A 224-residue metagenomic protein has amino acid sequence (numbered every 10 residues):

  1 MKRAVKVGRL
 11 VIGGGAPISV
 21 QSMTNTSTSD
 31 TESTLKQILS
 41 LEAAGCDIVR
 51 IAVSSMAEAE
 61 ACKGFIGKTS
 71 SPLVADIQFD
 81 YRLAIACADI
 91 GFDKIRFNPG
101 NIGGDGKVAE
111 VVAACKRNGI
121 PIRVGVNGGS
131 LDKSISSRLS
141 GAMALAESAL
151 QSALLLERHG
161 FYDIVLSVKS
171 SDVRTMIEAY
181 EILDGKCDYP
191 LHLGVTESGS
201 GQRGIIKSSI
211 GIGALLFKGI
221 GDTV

Functional and structural regions predicted by a protein language model:
M1-M23, K116: N-terminal amphipathic alpha-helix/helix-capping segment at the start of soluble metabolic enzymes
G14-S33, A52-S54, S71-F79, G100 (+2 more regions): Active-site mouth loops of central-metabolism enzymes
I18-T24, D47-I51, L73-I77, I95-F97 (+4 more regions): Hydrophobic faces of well-ordered beta-strands that scaffold small-molecule active sites in alpha/beta enzyme cores
N25, D30-T31, E42-T69, R96-G104 (+1 more regions): Glycine-rich, proline-tolerant flexible connector loops at the mouths of alpha/beta enzymes
G45, K68-S71, A88-I95, K116-G119 (+3 more regions): Glycine-enriched alpha-helix->loop->beta-strand junction motifs that scaffold or abut catalytic
S55-I77, E110-R123, Y180-L191: Alpha-helix-loop-beta-strand connector modules within alpha/beta enzyme cores
R82-R123: Hydrophobic or amphipathic alpha-helical targeting/insertion segments
V126-N127, S134-V224: Catalytic alpha/beta core domains of metabolic enzymes, predominantly
